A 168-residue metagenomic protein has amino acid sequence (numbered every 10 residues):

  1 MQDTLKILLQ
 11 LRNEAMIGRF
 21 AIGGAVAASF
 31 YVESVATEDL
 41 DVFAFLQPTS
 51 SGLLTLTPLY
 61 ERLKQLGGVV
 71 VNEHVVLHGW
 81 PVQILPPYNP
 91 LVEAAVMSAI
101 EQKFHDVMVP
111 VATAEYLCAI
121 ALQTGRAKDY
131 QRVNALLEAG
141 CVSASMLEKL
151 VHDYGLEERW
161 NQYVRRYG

Functional and structural regions predicted by a protein language model:
M1-G168: Compositionally biased terminal segments of proteins
